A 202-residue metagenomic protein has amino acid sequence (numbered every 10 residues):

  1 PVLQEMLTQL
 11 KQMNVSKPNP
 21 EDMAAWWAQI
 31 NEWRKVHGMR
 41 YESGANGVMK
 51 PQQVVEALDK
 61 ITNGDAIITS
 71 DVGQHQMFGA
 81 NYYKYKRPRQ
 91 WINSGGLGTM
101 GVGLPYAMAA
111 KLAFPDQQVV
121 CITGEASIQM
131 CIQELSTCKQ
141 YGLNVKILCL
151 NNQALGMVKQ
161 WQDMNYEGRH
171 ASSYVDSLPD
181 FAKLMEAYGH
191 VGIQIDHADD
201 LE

Functional and structural regions predicted by a protein language model:
P1-L7, K11-N14, E56, M77-E202: Thiamine diphosphate
M13-Q29: Flexible, glycine/charged-enriched surface loops at secondary-structure junctions
N19-D22, K50, D180, H197: A diffuse structural propensity rather than consistent per-protein peaks
A24-A110: Active-site diphosphate/adenylate-binding microenvironment
